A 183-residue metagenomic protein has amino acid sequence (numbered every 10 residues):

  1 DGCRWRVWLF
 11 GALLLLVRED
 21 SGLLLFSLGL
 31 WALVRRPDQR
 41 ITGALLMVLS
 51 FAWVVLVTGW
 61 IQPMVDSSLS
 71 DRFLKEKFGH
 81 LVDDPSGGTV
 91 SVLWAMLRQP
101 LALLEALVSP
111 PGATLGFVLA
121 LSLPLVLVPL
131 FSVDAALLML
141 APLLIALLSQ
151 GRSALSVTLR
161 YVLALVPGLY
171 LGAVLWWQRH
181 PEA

Functional and structural regions predicted by a protein language model:
D1, V7, D20, L24 (+2 more regions): Alpha-helical transmembrane segments of multi-pass membrane proteins
G2-V7, A32-T42, A173-A183: Membrane-interface junctions at the ends of membrane-embedded or membrane-associated helices
W5-E19, L24-L33, L49-A52: Membrane-interface alpha helices of multi-pass inner-membrane proteins
W5-R6, S21-L24, R40-L45, V133-M139 (+1 more regions): Short, aromatic-rich membrane-interface segments at the entry and exit of alpha-helical transmembrane domains
R6-A12, L25-G29, F117-L127, A141-I145: Hydrophobic, membrane-inserted alpha-helices
L16, L25, G29-L33, V55-W60 (+4 more regions): Hydrophobic membrane-targeting alpha-helices
D38-F131, A135-A141, V174: Membrane-lumen/periplasm interface segments of specific transmembrane helices in polyprenyl phosphate-linked
A136-E182: Hydrophobic/aromatic-rich transmembrane helices and adjacent perimembrane loops
